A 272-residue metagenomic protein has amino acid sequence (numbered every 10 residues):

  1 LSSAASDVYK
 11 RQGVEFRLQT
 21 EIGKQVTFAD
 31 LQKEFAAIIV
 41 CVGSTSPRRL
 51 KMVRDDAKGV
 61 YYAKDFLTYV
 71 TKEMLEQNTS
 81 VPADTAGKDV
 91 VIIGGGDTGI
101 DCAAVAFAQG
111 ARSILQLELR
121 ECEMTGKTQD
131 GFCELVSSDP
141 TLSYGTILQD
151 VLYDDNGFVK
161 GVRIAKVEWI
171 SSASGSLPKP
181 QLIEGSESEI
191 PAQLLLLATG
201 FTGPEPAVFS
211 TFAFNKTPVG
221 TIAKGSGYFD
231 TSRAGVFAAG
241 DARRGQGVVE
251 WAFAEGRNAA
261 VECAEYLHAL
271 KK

Functional and structural regions predicted by a protein language model:
L1-A5: Single conserved hydrophobic/aromatic residue that forms the stacking wall/gate of nucleotide- or nucleobase-binding
D7-M52, D150-R163, E168-S171, L194-L196 (+1 more regions): Feature captures the FAD/FMN-dependent oxidoreductase FAD-binding
L18-T20, Y62-K64, Y144-T146: Short loop/edge segments at beta-strand edges and connector loops that shape dinucleotide/nucleotide cofactor-binding
K58-G87, S172-Q246: FAD-site-proximal beta/loop scaffold in flavoenzymes
E76-A111: Rossmann-like NAD(P)H-binding beta-loop-alpha module
C102, A242-L270: A conserved FAD-binding loop/helix module that cradles the flavin
S113-E118: Short beta-strand "acidic-cap" motif of Rossmann-like dinucleotide-binding folds
L135, P140-D150: Phosphate/diphosphate-binding loops
